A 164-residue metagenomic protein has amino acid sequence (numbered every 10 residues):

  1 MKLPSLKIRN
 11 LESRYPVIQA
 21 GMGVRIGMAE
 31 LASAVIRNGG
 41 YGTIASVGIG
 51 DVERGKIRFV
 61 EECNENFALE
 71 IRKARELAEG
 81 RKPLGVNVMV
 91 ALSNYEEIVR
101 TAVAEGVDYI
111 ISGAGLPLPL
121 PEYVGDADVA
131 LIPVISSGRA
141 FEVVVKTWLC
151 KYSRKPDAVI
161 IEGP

Functional and structural regions predicted by a protein language model:
M1-P164: Active-site entrance/lid segments in N-terminal catalytic domains of soluble metabolic enzymes
